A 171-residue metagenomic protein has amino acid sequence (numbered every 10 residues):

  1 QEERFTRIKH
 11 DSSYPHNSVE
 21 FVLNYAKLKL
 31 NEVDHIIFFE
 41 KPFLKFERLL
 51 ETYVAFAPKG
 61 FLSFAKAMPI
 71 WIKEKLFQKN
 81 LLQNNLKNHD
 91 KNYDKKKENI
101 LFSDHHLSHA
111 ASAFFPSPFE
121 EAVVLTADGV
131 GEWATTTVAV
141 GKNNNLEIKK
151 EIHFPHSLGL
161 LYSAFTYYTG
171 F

Functional and structural regions predicted by a protein language model:
Q1-F171: Short acidic/glycine-rich loops and adjacent helix/strand connectors that line catalytic pockets where negatively
